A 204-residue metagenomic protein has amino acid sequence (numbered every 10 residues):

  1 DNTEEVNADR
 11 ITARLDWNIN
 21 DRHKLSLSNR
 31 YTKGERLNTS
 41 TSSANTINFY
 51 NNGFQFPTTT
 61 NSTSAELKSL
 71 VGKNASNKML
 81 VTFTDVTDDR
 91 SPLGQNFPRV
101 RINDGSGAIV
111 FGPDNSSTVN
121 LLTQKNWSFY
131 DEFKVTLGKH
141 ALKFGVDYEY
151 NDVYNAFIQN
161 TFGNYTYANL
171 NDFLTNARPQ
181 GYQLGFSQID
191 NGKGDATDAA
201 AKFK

Functional and structural regions predicted by a protein language model:
E4-K204: Replace "related TpsB outer-membrane translocases also match" with "some related outer-membrane beta-barrels such as
